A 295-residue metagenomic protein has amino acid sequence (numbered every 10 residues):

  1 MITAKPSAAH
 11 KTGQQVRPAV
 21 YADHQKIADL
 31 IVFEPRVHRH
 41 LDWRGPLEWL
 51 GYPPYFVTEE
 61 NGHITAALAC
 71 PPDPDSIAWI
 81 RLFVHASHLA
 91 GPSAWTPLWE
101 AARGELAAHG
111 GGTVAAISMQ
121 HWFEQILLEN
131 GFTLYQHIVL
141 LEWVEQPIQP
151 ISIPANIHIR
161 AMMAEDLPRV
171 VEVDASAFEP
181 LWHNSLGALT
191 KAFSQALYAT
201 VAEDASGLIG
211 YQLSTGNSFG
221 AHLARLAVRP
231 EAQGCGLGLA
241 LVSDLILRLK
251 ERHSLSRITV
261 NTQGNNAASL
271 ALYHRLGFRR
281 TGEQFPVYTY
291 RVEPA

Functional and structural regions predicted by a protein language model:
M1-S7, P74-I77, V84-A155, Q284-R291: Acyl-donor-binding surface of acyltransferase catalytic domains
H10-I27, H158-V170: A short beta-loop-alpha structural element at the N-terminal edge of CoA-dependent acyl/N-acetyltransferase catalytic
V32, D42-E100, G104, I209-A224 (+1 more regions): Conserved donor-binding loop and adjoining core beta-sheet/short helix segment in diverse acyl/aminoacyl transferases
V32, V37-L41, P154-A221: Flexible, substrate/cofactor-facing loop regions flanked by secondary structure within enzyme catalytic domains
A66, Q136-V139, G210, G282: A structural microfeature
A90-G104, V228, G234-L247, A271-R275: Conserved acetyl-CoA-binding loop-helix of GNAT-fold acetyltransferases
V114-I117, L223, I258-T262: Conserved hydrophobic beta-strand within the GNAT/NAT acetyltransferase core sheet that lines the active-site cleft
S118-Q136, C235, L239, G264-G282: Conserved active-site alpha-helix within GNAT-family acetyltransferase domains
